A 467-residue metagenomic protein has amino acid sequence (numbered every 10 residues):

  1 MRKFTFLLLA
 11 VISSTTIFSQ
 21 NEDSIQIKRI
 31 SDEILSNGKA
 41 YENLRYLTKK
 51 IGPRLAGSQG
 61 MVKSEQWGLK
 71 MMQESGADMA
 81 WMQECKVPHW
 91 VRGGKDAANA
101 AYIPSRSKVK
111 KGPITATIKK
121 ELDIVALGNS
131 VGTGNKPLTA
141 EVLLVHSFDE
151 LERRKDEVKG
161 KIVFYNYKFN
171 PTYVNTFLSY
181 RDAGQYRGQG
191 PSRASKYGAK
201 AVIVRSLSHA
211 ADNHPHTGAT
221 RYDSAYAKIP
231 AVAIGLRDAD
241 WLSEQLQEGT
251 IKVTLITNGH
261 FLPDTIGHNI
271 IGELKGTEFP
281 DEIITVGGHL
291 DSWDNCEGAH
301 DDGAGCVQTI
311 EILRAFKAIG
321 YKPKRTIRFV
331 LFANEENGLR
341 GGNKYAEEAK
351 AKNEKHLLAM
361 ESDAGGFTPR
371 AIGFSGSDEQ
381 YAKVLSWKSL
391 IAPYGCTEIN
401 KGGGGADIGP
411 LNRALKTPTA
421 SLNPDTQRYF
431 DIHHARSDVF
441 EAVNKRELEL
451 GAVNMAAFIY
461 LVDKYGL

Functional and structural regions predicted by a protein language model:
M1-E22: Bacterial Sec-dependent N-terminal signal peptides
D23-Q26, R45, K49-I162, N166-V174: Noncatalytic luminal/extracellular "stalk/propeptide" segments of secretory-pathway proteins
D23-S58, H214-A219, D223, D291 (+3 more regions): N-terminal capping segment at the start of a domain
I25-Q26, K120, I124-D156, T220-A299 (+1 more regions): Soluble metallo-hydrolase cores and metallopeptidase-like ectodomains found primarily in the secretory/periplasmic
I27-L35, K50-Q59, N129, T133 (+8 more regions): Second-shell loop/turn segments in exported
S147-H209: A conserved hydrophobic secondary-structure block that centers on an alpha-helix together with its immediately flanking
S195, A201, R205-S206, S224 (+2 more regions): Active-site-adjacent substrate-binding region of metalloamidase/peptidase-like peptide-processing proteins
I266-N269, S292-K383: Acidic/histidine-rich catalytic neighborhood of metal-dependent amide-processing enzymes
